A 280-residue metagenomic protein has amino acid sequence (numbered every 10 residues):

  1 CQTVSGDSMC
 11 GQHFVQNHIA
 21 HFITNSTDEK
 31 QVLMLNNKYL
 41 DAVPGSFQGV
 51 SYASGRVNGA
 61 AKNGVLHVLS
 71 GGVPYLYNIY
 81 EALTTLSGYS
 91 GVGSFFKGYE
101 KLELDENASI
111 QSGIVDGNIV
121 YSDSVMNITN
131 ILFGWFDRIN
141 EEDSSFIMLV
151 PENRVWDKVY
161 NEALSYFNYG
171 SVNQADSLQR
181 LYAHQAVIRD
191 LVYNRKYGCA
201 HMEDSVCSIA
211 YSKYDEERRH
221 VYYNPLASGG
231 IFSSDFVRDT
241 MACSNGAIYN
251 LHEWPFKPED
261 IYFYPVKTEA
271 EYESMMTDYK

Functional and structural regions predicted by a protein language model:
C1-K280: Mature, structured domains of secreted/extracytosolic soluble proteins
